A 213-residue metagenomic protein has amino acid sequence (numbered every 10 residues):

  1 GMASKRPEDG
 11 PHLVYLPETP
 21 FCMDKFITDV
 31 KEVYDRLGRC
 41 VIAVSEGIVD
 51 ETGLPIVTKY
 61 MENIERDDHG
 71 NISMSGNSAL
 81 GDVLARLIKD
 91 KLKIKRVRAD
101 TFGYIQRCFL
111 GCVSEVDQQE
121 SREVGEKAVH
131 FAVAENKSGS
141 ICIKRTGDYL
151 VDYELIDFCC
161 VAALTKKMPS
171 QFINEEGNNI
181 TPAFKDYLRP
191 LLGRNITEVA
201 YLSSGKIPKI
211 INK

Functional and structural regions predicted by a protein language model:
M2-R98: Accessory alpha-helical/coil subdomains and C-terminal extensions that flank or cap enzyme catalytic cores
Y60-K213: C-terminal non-catalytic interaction/assembly regions of soluble proteins
